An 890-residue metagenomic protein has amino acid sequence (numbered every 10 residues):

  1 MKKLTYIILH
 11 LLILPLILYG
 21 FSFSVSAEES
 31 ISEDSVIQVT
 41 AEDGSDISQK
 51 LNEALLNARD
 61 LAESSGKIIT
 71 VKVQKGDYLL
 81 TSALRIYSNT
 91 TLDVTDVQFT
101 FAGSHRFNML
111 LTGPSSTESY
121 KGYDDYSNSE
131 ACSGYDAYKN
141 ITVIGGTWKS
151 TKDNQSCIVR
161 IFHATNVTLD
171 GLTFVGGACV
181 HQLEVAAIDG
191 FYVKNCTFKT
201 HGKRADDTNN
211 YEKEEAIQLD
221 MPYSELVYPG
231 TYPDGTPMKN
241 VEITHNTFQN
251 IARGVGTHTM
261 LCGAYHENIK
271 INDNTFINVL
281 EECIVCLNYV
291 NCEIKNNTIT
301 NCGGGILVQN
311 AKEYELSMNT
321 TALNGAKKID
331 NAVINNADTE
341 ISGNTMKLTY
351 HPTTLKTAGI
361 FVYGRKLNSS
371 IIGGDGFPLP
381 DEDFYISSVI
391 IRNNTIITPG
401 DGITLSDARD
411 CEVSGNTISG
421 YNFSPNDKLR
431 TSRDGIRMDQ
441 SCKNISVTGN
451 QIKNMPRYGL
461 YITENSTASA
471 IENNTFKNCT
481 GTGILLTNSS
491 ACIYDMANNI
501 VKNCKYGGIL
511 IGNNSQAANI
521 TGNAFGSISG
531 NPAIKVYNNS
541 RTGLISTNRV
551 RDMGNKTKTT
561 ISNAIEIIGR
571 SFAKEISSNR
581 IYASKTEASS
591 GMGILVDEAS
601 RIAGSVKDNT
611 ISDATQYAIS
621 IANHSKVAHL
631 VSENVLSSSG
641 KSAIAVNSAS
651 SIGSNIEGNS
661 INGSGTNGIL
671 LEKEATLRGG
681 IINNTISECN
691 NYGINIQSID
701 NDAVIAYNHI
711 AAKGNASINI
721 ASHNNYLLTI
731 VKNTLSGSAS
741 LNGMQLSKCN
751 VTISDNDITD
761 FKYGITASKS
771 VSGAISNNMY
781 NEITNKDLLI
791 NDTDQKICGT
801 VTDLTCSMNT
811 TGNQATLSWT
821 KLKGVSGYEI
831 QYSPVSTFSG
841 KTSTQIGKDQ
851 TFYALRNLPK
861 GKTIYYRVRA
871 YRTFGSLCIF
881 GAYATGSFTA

Functional and structural regions predicted by a protein language model:
S24-E53: Right-handed parallel beta-helix/beta-solenoid
E42-L55, K67-S116, D124-N128, T147-W148 (+2 more regions): N-terminal extracellular ligand-recognition/capping segment immediately after the signal peptide
L79-A83, F101-F107, K152-I158, A178-V185 (+22 more regions): Short glycine/acidic-rich loop motifs that flank beta-strands on beta-rich extracellular proteins
Y126-N278, C283, N291: Right-handed parallel beta-helix
I797-G824, K860, L877-A890: Pro/Thr/Ser/Gly-rich low-complexity, intrinsically disordered linker/stalk tracts
G824-T842: Extracellular low-complexity, O-glycosylation-prone stalks/linkers
N857-G875: Beta-strand-rich modules
